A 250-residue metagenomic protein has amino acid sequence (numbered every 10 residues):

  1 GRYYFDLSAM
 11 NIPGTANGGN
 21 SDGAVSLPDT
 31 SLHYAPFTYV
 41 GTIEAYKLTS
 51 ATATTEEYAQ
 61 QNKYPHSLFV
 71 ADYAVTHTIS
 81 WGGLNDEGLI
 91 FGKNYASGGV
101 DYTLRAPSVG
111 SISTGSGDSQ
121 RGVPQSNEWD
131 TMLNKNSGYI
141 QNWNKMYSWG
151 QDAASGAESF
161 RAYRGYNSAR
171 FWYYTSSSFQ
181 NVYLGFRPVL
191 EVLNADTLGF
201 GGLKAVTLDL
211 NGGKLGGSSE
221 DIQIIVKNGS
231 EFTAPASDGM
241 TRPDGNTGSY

Functional and structural regions predicted by a protein language model:
G1-F69, V189, L193-F200, D209-G216: GGW-centered surface loops in extracellular recognition modules
F37, T55-Y58, Y73-H77, D86-L89 (+1 more regions): C-terminal, surface-exposed recognition/capping segments
Y64-P65, S178-L184, S230-F232: Extracellular interaction modules
H66-S67, D72-A74, D238: Conserved SET/PR-domain catalytic core that frames the SAM/AdoMet-binding pocket
V75-G83, K214-G217: Short, surface-exposed beta-strand/loop "edge" segments at domain boundaries and coil↔beta transitions
S80, K227-E231: Short, structural beta-strand-to-alpha-helix junction motif
A205-N228: Short, solvent-exposed loop/edge segments of extracellular or virion-exposed proteins
F232-Y250: Surface-exposed interfaces of beta-sheet-rich extracellular modules
